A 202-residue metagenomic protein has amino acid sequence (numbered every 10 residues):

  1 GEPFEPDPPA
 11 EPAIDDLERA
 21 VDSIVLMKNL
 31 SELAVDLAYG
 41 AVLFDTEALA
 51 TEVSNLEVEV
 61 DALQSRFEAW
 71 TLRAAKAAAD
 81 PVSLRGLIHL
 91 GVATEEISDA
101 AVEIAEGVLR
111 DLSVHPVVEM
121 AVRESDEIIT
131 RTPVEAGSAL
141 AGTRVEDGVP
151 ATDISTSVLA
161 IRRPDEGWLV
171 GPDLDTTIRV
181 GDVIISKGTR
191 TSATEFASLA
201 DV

Functional and structural regions predicted by a protein language model:
G1-V202: Cytosolic, long alpha-helical scaffolding segments
